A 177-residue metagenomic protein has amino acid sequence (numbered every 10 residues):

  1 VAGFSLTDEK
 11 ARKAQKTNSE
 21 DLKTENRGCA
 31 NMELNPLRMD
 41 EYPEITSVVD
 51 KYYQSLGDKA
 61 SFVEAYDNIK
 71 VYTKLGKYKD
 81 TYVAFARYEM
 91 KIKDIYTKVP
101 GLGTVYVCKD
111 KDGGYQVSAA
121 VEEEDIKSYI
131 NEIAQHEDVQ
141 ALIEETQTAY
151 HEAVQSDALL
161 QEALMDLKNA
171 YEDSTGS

Functional and structural regions predicted by a protein language model:
V1-S177: Mature, Sec-exported extracytoplasmic domains of Gram-positive
